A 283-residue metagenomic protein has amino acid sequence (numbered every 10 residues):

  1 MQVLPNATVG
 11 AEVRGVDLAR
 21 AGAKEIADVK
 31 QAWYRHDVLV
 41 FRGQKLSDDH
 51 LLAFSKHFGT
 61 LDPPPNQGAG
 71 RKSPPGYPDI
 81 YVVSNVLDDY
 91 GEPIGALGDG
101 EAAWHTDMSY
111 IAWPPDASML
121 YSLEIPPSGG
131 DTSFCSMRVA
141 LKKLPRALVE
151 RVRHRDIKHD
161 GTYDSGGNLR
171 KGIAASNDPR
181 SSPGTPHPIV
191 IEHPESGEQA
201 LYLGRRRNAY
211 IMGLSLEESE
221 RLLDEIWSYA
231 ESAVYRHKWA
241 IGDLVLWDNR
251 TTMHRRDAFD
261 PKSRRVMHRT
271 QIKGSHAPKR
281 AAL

Functional and structural regions predicted by a protein language model:
M1-L246, R250-L283: Fe(II)/2-oxoglutarate oxygenase catalytic core
